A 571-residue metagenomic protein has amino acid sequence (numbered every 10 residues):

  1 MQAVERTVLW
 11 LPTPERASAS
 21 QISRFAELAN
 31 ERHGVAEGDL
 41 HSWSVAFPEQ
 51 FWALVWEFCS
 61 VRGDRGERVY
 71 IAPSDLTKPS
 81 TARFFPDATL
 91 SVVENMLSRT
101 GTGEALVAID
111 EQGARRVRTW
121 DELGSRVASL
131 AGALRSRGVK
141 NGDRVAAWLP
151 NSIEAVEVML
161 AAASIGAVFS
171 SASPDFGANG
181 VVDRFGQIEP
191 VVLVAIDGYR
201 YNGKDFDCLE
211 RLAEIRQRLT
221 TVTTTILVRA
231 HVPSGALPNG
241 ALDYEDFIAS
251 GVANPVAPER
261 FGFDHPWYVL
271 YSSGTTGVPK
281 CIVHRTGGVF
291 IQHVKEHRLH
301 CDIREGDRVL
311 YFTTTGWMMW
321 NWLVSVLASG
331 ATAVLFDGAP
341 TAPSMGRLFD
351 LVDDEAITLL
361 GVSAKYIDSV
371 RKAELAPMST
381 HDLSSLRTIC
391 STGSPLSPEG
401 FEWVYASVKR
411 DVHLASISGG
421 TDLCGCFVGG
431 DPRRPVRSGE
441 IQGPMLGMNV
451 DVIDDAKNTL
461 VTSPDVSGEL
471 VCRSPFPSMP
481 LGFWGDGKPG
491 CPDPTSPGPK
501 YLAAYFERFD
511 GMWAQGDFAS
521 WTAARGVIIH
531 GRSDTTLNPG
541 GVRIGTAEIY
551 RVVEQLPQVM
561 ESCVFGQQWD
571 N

Functional and structural regions predicted by a protein language model:
E27-H33, V93-T119, V232-A236: AMP-dependent adenylate-forming
G38-W43, A105-L160, G177-V182, N239 (+3 more regions): Conserved AMP-binding/adenylate-forming core of the ANL superfamily
T102-E104, I226-L227, V232, P238-Y271 (+5 more regions): Conserved pre-ATP/AMP-binding loop-to-beta segment of ANL
A147, A172-G198, L212, D353 (+5 more regions): AMP-binding/adenylate-forming catalytic core of the ANL superfamily
L160, S164-D246, A356, S363-A364: Structural core segment of the AMP-binding/adenylate-forming
V192-R211, V232, T314, D337-T341 (+3 more regions): Adenylate-forming
F290-R308, M318-T358, A373: Conserved AMP-binding/adenylation subdomain of ANL enzymes
L299, R387-G526, S533-T536, I549: Conserved AMP-binding/adenylate-forming
